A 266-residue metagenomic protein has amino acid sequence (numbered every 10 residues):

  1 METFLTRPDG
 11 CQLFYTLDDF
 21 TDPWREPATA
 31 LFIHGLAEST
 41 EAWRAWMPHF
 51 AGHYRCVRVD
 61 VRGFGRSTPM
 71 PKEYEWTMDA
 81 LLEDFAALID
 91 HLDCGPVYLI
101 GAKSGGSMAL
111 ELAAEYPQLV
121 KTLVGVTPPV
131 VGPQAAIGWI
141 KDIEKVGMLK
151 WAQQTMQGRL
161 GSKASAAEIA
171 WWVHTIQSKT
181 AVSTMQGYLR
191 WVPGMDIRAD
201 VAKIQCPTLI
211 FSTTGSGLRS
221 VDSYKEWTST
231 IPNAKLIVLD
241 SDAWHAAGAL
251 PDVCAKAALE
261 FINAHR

Functional and structural regions predicted by a protein language model:
P8-F20: A short loop-to-beta-strand scaffold at the N-terminal edge of the catalytic core in hydrolase folds
T16-D19, E41, A45-A51, V57-I100 (+2 more regions): Active-site loop/oxyanion-hole signature of alpha/beta-hydrolase fold enzymes
E26-G35: Short beta-strand element of the alpha/beta-hydrolase
A37, V61-G65, V130, A243-A246: Alpha/beta-hydrolase active-site loop signature
S107-E115, L119-K150: Flexible "cap/lid" loop of the alpha/beta hydrolase fold
P133-Q134, V146-K203: Conserved alpha/beta-hydrolase catalytic His-Asp/Glu region
Q205-L250: Conserved loop-alpha-helix segment in the C-terminal half of the alpha/beta-hydrolase fold that carries the catalytic
G248-I262: Post-His helix in hydrolase/transferase enzymes
